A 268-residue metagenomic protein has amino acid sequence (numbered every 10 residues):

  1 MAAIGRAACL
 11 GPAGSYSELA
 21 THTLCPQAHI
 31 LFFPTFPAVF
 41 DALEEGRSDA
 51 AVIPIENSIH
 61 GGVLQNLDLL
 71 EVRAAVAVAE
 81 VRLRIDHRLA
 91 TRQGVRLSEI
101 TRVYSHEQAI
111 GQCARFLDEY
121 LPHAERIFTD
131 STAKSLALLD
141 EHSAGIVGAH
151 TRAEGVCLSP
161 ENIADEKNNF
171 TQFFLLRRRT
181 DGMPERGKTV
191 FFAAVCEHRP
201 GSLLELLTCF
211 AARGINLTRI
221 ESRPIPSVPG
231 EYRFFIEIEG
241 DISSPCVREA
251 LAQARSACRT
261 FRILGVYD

Functional and structural regions predicted by a protein language model:
M1-D268: Domain-level signature for soluble enzymes in the chorismate/prephenate branch of the shikimate pathway
